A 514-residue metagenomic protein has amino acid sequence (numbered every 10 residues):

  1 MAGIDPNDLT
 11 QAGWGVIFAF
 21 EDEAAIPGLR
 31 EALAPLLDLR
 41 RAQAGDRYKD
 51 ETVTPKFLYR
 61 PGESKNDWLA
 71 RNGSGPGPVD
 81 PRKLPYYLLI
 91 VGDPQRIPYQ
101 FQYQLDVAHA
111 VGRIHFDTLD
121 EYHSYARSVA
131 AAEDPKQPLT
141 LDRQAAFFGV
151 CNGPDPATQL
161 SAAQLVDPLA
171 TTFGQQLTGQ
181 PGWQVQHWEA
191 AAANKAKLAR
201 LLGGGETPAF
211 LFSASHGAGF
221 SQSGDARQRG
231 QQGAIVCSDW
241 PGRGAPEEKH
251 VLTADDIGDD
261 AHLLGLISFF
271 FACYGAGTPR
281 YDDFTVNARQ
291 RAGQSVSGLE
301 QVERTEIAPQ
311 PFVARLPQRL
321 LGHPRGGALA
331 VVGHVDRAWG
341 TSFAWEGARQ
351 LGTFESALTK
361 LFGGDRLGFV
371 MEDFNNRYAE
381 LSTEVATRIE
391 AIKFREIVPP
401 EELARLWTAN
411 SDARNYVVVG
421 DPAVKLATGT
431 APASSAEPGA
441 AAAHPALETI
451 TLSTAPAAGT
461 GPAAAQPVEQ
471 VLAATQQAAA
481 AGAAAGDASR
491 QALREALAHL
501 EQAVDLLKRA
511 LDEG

Functional and structural regions predicted by a protein language model:
M1-G77, P81-R82: Non-catalytic, solvent-exposed interaction/assembly segments
Q11-Y48, D93-R96, Q104-C237, G275: A domain-level signal for caspase-like cysteine endopeptidase catalytic cores and their zymogen-processing architecture
G15-I17, Y87-I90, A145-G149, H187 (+5 more regions): Structural recognition of the beta-strand scaffold that forms the well-ordered cores of secreted hydrolase catalytic
L84-Y87, L141-A145, G179-W183, E206-F210 (+2 more regions): Loop/turn elements at helix/coil->beta-strand transitions in domains of secreted/extracellular proteins
I97-T118, A218-D256, R280-R304: A short, glycine/acidic-enriched catalytic loop
S124-A131, W188-G203, T207, V236-H262 (+3 more regions): A Trp-anchored, charged/polar loop motif used as the substrate-binding/catalytic surface of acyl/ester-handling
F147-D155, T171-Q175, F271-S453: Active-site-proximal C-terminal subdomain of hydrolase catalytic domains
G459-G514: Short, low-complexity, charged amphipathic interaction modules
